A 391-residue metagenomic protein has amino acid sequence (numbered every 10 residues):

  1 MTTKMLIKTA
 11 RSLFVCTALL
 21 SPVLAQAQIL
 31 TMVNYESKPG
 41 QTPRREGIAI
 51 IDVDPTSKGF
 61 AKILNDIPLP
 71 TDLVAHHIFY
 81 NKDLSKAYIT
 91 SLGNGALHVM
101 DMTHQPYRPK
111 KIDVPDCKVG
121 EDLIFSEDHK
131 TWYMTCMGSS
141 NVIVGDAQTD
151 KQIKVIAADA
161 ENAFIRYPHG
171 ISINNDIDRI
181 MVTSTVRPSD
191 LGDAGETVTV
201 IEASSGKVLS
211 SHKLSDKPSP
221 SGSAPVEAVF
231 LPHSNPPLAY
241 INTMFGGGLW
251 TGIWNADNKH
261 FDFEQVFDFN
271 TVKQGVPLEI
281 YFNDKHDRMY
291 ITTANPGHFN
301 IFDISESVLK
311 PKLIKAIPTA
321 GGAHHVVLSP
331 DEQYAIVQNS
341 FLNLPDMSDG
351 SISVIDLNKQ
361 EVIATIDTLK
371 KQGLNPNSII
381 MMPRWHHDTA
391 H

Functional and structural regions predicted by a protein language model:
T2-F14: Bacterial N-terminal signal peptides that target proteins for export
L20-P22: N-terminal signal peptide c-region/cleavage motif recognized by signal peptidases
Q26-H391: Predominantly soluble domains enriched in secretory-pathway, periplasmic, or organellar proteins
